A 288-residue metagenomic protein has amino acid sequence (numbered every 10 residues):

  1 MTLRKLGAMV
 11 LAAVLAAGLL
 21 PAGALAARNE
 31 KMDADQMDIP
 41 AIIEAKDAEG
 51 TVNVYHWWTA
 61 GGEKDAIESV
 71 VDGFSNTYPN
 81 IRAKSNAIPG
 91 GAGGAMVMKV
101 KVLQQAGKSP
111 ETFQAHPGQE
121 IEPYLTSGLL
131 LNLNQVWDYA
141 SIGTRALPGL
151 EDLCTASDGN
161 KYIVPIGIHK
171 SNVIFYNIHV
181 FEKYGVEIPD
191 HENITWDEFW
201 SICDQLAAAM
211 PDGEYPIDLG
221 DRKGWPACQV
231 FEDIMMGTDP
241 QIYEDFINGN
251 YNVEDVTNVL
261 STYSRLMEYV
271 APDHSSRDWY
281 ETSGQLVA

Functional and structural regions predicted by a protein language model:
M1-N53, N76: Short, low-complexity disordered leader/linker segments with a strong preference for bacterial N-terminal type II
A26-K46, H116-N172, C228-E232: Hinge/lid segment of periplasmic solute-binding proteins
M37-E44, A60-R82: Short, polar/charged alpha-helical segment
I42-A45, N132-D152, H191-E192, I217 (+2 more regions): Short, solvent-exposed loop/beta-turn-alpha elements that line the ligand-binding surface or hinge of extracytoplasmic
A48-A60, I81-N86, T112, Y162 (+1 more regions): Short, well-ordered beta-strand elements
G73-G149, L153, E182-G185: Extracytoplasmic "Venus flytrap"/periplasmic binding protein-like
S157-G167, N172, E198-N248: Extracytoplasmic/periplasmic solute-binding protein
S201-Q205, F246-D278: Glycine-centered hinge/linker elements that transmit conformational signals in sensory and ligand-binding systems
